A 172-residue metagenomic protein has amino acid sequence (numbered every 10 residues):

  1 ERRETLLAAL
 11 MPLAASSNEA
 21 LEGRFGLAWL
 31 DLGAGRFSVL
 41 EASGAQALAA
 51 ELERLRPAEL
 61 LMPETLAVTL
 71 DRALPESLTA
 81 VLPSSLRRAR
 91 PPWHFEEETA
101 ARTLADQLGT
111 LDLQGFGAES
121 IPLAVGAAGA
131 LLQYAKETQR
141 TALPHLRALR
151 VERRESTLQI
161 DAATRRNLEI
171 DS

Functional and structural regions predicted by a protein language model:
E1-S172: Charged catalytic and DNA/RNA-contacting regions of genome-maintenance and nucleic-acid-processing enzymes
